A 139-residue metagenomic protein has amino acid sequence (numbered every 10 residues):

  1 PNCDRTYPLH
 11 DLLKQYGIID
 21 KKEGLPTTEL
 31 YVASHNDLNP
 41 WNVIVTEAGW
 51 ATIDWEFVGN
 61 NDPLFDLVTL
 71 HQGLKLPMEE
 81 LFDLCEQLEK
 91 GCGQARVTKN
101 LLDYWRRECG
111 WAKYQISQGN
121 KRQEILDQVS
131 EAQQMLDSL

Functional and structural regions predicted by a protein language model:
P1-N36, T46: An alpha-helical support segment within catalytic cores of ATP-dependent transferases
Y7-H10, W111-L139: ATP/Mg2+ or Mg2+-diphosphate-binding catalytic cores that bind nucleotide phosphates or diphosphates via glycine-rich
A33, A51-D54: Pre-DFG segment of protein kinase catalytic domains
L64-C92, L102-N120, S130-E131: Active-site activation/catalytic loop segments of kinase-like enzymes and analogous catalytic loops in related
